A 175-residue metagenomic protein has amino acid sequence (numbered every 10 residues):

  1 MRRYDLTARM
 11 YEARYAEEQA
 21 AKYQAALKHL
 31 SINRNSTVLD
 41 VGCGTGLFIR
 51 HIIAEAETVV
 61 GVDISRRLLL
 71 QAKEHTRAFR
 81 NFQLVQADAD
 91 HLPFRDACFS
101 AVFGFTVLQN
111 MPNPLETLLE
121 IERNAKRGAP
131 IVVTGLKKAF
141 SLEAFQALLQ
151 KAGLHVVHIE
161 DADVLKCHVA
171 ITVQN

Functional and structural regions predicted by a protein language model:
M1-S31, L47, A139, L165: Conserved class I S-adenosyl-L-methionine
L39, T45-H91: Class I SAM-dependent methyltransferase SAM/SAH-binding core
D90-V102: A short acidic, Gly/Pro-enriched loop at the edge of an enzyme's catalytic core that lines a small-molecule cofactor
A101-N113: A short SAM/SAH-binding and catalytic strip from SAM-dependent methyltransferases
L115-R127: A short glycine-rich, Lys/Arg-flanked "PGG" loop and its adjoining helix->strand segment in the class I
G128-L136: Conserved beta-strand signature within the Rossmann-like core of class I S-adenosyl-L-methionine
A139-A152: Short alpha-helix
D161-N175: Core SAM-dependent methyltransferase catalytic element
